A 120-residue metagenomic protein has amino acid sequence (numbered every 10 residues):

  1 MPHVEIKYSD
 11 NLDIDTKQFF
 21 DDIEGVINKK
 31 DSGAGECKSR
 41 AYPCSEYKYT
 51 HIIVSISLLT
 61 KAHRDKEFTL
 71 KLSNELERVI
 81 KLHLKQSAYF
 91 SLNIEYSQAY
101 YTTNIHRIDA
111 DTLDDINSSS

Functional and structural regions predicted by a protein language model:
M1-K7, D31-L59: Short edge beta-strands and adjacent turn/loop segments
I6-K38: N-terminal first-folded block
D10, P43-S45, Y96-Q98: Active-site-proximal loop/turn and secondary-structure-junction residues that shape catalytic pockets, frequently
E36-S39, L84-A99: A short amphipathic beta-strand at an alpha->beta junction
Y47-Y49, R64, Y100-T102: Short active-site-adjacent helix-start/loop capping segments
T50-S91: Mid-chain, well-packed structural core segment of small domains
S91-L113: Short, highly charged C-terminal tails/helix-capping segments
D114-S120: Short acidic DE-rich linear segments
